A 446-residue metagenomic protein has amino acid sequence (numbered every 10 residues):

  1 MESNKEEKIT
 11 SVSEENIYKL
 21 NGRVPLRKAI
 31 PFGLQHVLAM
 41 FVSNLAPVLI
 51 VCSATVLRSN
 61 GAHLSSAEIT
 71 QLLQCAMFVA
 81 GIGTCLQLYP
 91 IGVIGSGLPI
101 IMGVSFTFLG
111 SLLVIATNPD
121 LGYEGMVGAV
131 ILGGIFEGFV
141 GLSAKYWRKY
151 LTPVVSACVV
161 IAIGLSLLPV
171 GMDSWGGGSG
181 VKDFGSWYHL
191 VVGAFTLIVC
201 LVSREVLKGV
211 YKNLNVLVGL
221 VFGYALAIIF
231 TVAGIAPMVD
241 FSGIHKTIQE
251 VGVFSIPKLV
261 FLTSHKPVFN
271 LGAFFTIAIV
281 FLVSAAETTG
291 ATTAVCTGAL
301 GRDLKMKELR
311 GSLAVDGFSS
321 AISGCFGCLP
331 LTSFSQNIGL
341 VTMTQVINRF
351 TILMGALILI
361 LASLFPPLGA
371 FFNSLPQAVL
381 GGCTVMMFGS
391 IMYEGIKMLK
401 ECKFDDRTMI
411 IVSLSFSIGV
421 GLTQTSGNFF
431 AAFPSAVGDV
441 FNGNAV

Functional and structural regions predicted by a protein language model:
M1-F32, P237-F261, T297-R302, V446: Intrinsically disordered, low-complexity non-transmembrane regions of multi-pass membrane transporters
E2-P99, T107-I115, P119: N-terminal signal-anchor module of multipass membrane proteins
R27-N44, G185-T196, L214, F230 (+2 more regions): Hydrophobic, membrane-embedded alpha-helices of multi-pass small-molecule transporters
A29, G33-V37, V130, V154 (+4 more regions): Hydrophobic alpha-helical transmembrane segments of multi-pass small-molecule transporters/permeases
V48-C52, N60, L109-N118, G141 (+6 more regions): Generic transmembrane alpha-helix signature in multi-pass membrane proteins, especially transporters/channels
C52-G95, F275-R349: Membrane-embedded helical hairpins/re-entrant loop segments and their flanking transmembrane helices within multi-pass
Q71-L72, V93-T107, K149-C158, K212-V218 (+3 more regions): Short, non-helical or kinked segments that cap or interrupt transmembrane helices
I115-A233, M354-V446: Membrane-embedded alpha-helical modules
